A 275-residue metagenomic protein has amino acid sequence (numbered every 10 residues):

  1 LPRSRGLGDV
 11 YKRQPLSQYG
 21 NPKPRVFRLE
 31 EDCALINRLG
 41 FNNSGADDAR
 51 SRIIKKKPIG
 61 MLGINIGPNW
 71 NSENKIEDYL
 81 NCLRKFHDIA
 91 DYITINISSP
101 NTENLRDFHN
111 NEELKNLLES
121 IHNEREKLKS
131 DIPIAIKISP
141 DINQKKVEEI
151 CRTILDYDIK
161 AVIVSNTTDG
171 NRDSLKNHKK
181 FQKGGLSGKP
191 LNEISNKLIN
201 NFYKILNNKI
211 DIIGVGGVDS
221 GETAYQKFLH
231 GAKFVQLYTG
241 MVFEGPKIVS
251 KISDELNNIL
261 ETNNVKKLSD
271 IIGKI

Functional and structural regions predicted by a protein language model:
L1-Y11: Single conserved hydrophobic/aromatic residue that forms the stacking wall/gate of nucleotide- or nucleobase-binding
D9-Y19, I97-S99, A161-D169, A224-K251: Glycine-rich phosphate-binding active-site loops on the catalytic face of alpha/beta enzymes
P15-M61: A gly/proline- and charged-residue-enriched helix-loop-helix capping module
G20-C33, N171-G184, V242-V265: C-terminal helical cap(s) of enzyme catalytic domains, especially alpha/beta-barrels
P58-I66, K127-S139, K204-G214: Short beta-strand/loop segments at the ligand-binding rim of alpha/beta enzyme cores
P68-L80, D107-E113, A135-L155: Active-site glycine- and acidic-residue-rich loops that bind and position anionic ligands or nucleotide-like cofactors
P100-E113, V147, R152-N208: Glycine/Thr-rich beta-alpha phosphate-binding loop at enzyme active sites
I142-D156, K204, N208, V218-V235: Catalytic cores of alpha/beta
